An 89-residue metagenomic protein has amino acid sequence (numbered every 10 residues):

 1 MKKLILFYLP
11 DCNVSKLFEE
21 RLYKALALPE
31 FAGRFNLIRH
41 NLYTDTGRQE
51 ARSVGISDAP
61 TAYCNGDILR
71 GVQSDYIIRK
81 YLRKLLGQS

Functional and structural regions predicted by a protein language model:
M1-F31: Local sequence-structure signature of Cys/Sec-based thiol-disulfide redox active-site neighborhoods
F7-L9, F31-G47: Thiol-based oxidoreductase modules, predominantly thioredoxin-like and allied folds used for disulfide exchange
N13, T46, Y76: Short alpha-helical
L17-E20, Q49, Q73: Generic recognition of short, well-ordered alpha-helical segments
R21-Y23, A27-L28, I56, D75 (+1 more regions): Cysteine-centric redox/oxidoreductase cores and disulfide-bonded domains
R52-C64: Structural micro-motif
Y63-S89: Non-catalytic, surface beta->alpha helical segment in thiol-disulfide oxidoreductase systems
